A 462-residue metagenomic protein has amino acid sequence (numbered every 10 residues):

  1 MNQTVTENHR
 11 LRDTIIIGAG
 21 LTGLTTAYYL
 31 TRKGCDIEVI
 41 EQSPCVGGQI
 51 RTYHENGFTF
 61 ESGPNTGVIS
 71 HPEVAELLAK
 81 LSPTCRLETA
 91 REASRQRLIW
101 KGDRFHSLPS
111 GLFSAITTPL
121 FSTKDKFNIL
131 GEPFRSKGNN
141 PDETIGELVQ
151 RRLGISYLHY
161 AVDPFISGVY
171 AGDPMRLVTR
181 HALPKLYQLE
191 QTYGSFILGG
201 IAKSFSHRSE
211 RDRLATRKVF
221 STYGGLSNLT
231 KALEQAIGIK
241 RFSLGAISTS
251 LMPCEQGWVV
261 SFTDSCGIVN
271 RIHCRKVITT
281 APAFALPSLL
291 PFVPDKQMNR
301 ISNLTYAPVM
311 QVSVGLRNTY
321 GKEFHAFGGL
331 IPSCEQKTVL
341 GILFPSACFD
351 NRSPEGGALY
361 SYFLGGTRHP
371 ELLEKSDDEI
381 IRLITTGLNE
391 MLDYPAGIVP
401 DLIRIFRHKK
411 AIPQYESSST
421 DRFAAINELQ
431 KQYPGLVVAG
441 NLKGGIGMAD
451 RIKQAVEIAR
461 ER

Functional and structural regions predicted by a protein language model:
N2, E7, P109-F113, F324-A326 (+1 more regions): Conserved flavin/dinucleotide-binding core of flavoenzymes
H9, K33, L244-Y360, T367-E374 (+1 more regions): Mid-domain catalytic core of redox enzymes that form a hydrophobic substrate pocket/lid adjacent to a catalytic redox
R12-V39: N-terminal Rossmann-like FAD-binding beta1-loop-alpha1 element of flavoenzymes
T22, C45, F284: Conserved Rossmann-like nucleotide-cofactor binding loop
T31-E55: Glycine-rich FAD pyrophosphate-binding loop
T52, A75-R97, S156-Y160, Y306 (+2 more regions): A short alpha-helix-loop-beta-strand transition element characteristic of N-terminal alpha/beta dinucleotide-binding
N56-K137: Dinucleotide-binding Rossmann-like beta1-alpha1 core, especially the glycine-rich loop that anchors the ADP
G131-L251, G257: Active-site/ligand-binding neighborhood in enzyme catalytic cores
